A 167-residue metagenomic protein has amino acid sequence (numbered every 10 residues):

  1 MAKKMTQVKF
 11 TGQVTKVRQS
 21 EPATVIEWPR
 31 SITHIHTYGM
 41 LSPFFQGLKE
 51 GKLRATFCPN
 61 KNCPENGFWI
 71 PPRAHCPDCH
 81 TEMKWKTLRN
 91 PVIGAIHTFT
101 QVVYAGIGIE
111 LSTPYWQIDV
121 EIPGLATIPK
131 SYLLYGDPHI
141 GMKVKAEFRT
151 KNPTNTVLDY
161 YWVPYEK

Functional and structural regions predicted by a protein language model:
M1-P43: N-terminal leader/capping segments at the start of a protein or of a new domain
Q46-I93: Cys/His-rich short segments
G94-H97, L133: Conserved hydrophobic positions within beta-strands
F99-A105, L125, K151: Short, conserved beta-turn/loop elements at beta-strand boundaries and strand-helix junctions
Y104-D119, T156-D159: Short aromatic-glycine-enriched beta-strand elements
L125-D137: Beta-strand/loop nucleic-acid-binding surfaces
L134-E147: Short nucleic-acid-contacting surface segments enriched for D/E, G, S/T with interspersed K/R
E147-K167: OB-fold/S1-family single-stranded nucleic acid-binding modules
